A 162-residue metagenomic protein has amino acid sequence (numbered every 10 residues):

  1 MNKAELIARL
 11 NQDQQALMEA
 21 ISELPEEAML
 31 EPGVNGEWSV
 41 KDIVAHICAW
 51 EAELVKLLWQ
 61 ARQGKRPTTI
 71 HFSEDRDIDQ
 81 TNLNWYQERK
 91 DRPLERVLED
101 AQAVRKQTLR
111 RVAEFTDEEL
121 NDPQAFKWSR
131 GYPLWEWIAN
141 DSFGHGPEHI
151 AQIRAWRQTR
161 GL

Functional and structural regions predicted by a protein language model:
M1-A16: Extreme N-terminal tail/first-helix region
R9, D77-N121: Acidic/histidine-rich alpha-helical segments that form the ligand environment of transition-metal centers
N11, L30-Q80, L109, L120-L162: Short, contiguous alpha-helical
A16, L24-E26: N-terminal first-folded block
